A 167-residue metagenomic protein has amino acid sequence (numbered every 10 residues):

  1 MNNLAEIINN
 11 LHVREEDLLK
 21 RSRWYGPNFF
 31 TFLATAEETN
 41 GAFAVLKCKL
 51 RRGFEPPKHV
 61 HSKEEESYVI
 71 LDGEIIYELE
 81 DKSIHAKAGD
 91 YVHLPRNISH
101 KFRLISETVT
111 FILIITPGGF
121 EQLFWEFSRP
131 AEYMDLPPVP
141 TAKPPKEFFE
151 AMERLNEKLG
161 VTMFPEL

Functional and structural regions predicted by a protein language model:
M1-A42, L136-L167: A short, N-terminal "cap"/entry segment at the start of jelly-roll beta-barrel domains of the cupin/DSBH fold
R14, D81-S99: Short acidic-glycine-tyrosine-enriched beta hairpin
F29, S67, E74-I76, S83 (+2 more regions): Structural motif
F32, V45-K49, S67, S83 (+1 more regions): Conserved hydrophobic/aromatic beta-strand scaffold that supports enzyme active sites
A34-T35, P57-S62, R103-I105: Short histidine-centered beta-strand/loop micro-motifs that create catalytic or ligand/metal-coordination sites
T39, H85, R96-E121: Ligand-binding loop in jelly-roll beta-barrel domains
V45-R51, V60-L79, I114-P117: Short, conserved beta-strand element in jelly-roll/cupin
E107-R154: A contiguous, mid-protein "functional segment" used to position or interact with cofactors/ions or partner subunits
